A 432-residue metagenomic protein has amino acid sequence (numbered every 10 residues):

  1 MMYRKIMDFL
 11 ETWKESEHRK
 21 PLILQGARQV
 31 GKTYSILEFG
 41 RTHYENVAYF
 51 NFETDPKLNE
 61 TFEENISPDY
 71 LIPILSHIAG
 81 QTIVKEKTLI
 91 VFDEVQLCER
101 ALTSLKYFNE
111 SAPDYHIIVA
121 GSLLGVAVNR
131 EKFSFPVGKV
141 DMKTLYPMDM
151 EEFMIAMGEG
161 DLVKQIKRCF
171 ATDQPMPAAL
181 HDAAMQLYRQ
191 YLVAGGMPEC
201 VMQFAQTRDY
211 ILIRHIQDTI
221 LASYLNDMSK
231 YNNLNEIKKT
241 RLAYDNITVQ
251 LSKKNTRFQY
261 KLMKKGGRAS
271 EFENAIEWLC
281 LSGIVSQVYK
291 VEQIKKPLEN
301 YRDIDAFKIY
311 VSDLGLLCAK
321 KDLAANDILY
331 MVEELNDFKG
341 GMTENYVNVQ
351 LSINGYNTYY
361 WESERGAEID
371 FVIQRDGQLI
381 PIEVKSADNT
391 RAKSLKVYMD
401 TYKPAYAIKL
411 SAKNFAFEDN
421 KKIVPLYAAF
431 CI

Functional and structural regions predicted by a protein language model:
M1-E15: N-terminal pre-Walker A segment at the start of P-loop NTPase domains
K32: Conserved lysine of the Walker
S35, F39: Hydrophobic positions on the alpha1 helix immediately C-terminal to the Walker A/P-loop
T54-E86: Short glycine-rich substrate-engagement loop in P-loop NTPases that contacts/grips substrate
V91, H116-S122, T144: Structural recognition of the conserved hydrophobic beta-strand(s) that form the central parallel beta-sheet of P-loop
R130-S252: Interdomain motor-coupling "hinge/lid" segment immediately C-terminal to the ATP-binding subdomain of NTP-driven enzymes
M197, V201-I369, I373: Accessory nucleic acid-recognition modules appended to NTPase machines
V347, L351, I369-D388, A407: Conserved catalytic cores of phosphodiester-cleaving nucleases, focusing on short active-site segments
